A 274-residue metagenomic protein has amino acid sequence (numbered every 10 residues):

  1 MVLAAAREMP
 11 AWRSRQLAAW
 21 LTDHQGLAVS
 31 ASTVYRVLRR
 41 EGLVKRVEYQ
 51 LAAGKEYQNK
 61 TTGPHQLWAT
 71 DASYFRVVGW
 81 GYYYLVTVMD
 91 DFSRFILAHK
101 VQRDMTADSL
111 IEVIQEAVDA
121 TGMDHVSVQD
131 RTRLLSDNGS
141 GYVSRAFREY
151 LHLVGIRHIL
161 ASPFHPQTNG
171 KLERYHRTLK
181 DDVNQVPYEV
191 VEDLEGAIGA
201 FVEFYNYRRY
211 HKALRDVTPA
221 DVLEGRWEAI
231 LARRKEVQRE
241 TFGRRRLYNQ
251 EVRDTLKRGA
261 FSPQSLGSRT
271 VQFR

Functional and structural regions predicted by a protein language model:
M1-L67, P166, L223-W227, E240: Basic, flexible linker segments flanking DNA-binding modules in nucleic acid-interacting mobile-element proteins
R7-E8, D23, D119-D124, Y207: Secondary-structure boundary motif
E8-P10, E41, V143, Y175 (+3 more regions): Coiled-coil-like amphipathic alpha-helices with heptad-repeat character
A18, T33, Q50, S109-L110 (+5 more regions): Sparse recognition of residues in long alpha-helices and their boundaries
A28-A31, L43-V44, Y57-L85, M89-F204: RNase H-like DDE/DDD metal-dependent nuclease/strand-transfer catalytic core used by mobile genetic elements
D130, H152-I156, R177-R274: C-terminal domain-tail junction helix/linker
